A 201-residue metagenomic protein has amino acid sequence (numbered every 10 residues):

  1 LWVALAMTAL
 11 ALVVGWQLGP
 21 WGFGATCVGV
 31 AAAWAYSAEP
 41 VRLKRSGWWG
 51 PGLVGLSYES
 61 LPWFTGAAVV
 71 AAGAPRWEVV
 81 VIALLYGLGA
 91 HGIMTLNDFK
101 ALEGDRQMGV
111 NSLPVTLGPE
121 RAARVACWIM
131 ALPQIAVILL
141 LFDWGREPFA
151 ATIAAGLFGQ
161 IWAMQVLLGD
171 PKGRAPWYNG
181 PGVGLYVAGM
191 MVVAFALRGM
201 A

Functional and structural regions predicted by a protein language model:
L1-A201: Multi-pass alpha-helical membrane architecture of UbiA-family and related isoprenoid/lipid prenyltransferases
